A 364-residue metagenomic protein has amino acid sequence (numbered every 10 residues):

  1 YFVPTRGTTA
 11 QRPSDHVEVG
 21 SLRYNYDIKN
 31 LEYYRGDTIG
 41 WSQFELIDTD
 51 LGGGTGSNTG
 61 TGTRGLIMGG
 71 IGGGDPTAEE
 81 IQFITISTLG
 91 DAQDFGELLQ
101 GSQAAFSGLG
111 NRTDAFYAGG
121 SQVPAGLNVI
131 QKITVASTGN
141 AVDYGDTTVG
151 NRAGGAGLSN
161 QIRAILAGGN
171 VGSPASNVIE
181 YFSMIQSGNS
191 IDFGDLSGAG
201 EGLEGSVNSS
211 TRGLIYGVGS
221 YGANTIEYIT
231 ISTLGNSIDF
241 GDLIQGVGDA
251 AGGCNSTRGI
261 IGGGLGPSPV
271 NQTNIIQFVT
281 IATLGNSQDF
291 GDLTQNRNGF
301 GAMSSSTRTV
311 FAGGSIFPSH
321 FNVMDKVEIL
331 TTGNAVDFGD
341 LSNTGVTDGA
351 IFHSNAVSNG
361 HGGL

Functional and structural regions predicted by a protein language model:
Y1-L364: Polar, enzyme-active/binding microenvironments
